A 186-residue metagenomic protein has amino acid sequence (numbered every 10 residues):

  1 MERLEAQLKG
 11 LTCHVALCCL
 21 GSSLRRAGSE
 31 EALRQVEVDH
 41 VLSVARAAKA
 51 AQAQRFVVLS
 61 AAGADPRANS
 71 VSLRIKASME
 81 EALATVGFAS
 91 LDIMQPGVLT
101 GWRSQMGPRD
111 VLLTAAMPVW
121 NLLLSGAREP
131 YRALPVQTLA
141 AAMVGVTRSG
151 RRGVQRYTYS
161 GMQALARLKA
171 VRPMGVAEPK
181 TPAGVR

Functional and structural regions predicted by a protein language model:
M1-S43, A47-A50, D65: NAD(P)H-binding glycine-rich loop region in Rossmannoid oxidoreductase-like domains and their noncatalytic homologs
C19-L20, F56-A62, M94-P96: SDR active-site strand-loop-helix element
L42-R46, Q54-V57, L73, A77 (+1 more regions): Internal, well-ordered alpha-helical scaffold/interface segments that support domain packing or protein-protein contacts
A51-R55, G87-A89: A short helix->loop->beta-strand "cap" motif at the edges of active sites that frequently abuts
P66-V171: Oxidoreductase cofactor-interface core, primarily capturing Rossmann-like NAD(P)-dependent enzymes
P179-R186: Long, low-complexity, intrinsically disordered segments
